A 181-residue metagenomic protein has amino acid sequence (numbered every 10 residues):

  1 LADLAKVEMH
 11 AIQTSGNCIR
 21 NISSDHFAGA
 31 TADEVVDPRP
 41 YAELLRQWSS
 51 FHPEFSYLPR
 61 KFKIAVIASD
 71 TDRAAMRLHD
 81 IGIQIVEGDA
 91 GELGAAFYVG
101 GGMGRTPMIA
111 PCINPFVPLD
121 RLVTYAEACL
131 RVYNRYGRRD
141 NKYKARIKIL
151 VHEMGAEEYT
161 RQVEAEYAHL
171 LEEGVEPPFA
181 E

Functional and structural regions predicted by a protein language model:
L1-E181: Peripheral terminal and linker regions in Fe-S/redox and tRNA-modifying enzymes
